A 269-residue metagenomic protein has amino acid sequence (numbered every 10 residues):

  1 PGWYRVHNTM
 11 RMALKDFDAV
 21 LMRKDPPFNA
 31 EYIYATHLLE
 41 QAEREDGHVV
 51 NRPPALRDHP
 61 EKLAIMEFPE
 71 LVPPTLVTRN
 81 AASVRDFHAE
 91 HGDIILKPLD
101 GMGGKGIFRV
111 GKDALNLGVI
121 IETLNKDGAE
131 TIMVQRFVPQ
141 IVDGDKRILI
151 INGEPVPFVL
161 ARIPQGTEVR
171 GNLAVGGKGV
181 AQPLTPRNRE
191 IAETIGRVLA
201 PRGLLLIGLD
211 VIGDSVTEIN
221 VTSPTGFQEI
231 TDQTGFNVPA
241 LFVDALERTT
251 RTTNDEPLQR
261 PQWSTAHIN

Functional and structural regions predicted by a protein language model:
P1-V77, S83: Conserved N-proximal alpha/beta basic substrate-recognition cap immediately N-terminal to, or forming the N-lobe
K15, E70, A89, L204 (+1 more regions): Structured loop/turn residues at beta-strand edges in well-structured enzyme cores
K24-P27, L99-G101, P224: Short glycine-rich anion-binding loops that position phosphate/pyrophosphate groups of nucleotides and phosphorylated
V49, I94-I95: Hydrophobic beta-strand scaffold residues
P53-R57, R162-P164, I212-V216: Short glycine-enriched loops at secondary-structure junctions
A81-A82, A89-D93, D100-I191, L199: Phosphate-binding site of ATP-dependent enzymes
T167-E168, V180-N269: ATP-dependent carboxylate activation and anion-phosphoryl transfer catalytic cores that bind Mg-ATP to form
